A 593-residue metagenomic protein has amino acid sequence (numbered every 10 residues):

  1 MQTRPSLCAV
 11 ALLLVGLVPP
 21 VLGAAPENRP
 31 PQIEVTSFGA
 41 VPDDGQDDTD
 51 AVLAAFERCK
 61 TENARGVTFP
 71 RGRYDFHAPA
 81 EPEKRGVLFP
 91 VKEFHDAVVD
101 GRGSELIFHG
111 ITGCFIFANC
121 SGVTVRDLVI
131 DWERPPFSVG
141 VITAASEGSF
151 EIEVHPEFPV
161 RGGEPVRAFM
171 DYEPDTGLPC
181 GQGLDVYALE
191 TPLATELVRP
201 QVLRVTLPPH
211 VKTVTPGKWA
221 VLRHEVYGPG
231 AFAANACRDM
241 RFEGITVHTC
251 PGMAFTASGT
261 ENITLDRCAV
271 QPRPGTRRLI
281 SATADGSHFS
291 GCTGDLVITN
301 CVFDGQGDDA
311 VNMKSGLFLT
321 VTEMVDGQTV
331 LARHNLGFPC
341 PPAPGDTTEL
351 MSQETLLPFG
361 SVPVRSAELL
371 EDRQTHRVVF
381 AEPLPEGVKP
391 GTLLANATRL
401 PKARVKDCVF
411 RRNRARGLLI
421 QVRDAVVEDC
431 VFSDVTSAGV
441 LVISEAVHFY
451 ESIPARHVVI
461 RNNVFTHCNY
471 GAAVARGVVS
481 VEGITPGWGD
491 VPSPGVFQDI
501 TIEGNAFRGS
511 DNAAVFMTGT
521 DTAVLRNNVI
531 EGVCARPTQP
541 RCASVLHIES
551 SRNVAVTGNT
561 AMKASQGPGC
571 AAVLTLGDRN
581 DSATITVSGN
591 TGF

Functional and structural regions predicted by a protein language model:
A24-A51: Right-handed parallel beta-helix/beta-solenoid
Q32, G66, R71-R73, L88 (+24 more regions): Detector for repetitive beta-architecture
S37-G39, T49-A97, R102-I116, I130 (+3 more regions): N-terminal extracellular ligand-recognition/capping segment immediately after the signal peptide
A64-R65, A78-P79, F108-C114, R134-S138 (+13 more regions): Short glycine/acidic-rich loop motifs that flank beta-strands on beta-rich extracellular proteins
F108, W132-E133, H155-V198, G337-D372: Ser/Thr/Gly-rich low-complexity blocks that favor extended beta-strand/coil architectures
G181-G228, G360-S361, R365-R404, R411 (+1 more regions): Small/polar beta-strand repeat architecture
